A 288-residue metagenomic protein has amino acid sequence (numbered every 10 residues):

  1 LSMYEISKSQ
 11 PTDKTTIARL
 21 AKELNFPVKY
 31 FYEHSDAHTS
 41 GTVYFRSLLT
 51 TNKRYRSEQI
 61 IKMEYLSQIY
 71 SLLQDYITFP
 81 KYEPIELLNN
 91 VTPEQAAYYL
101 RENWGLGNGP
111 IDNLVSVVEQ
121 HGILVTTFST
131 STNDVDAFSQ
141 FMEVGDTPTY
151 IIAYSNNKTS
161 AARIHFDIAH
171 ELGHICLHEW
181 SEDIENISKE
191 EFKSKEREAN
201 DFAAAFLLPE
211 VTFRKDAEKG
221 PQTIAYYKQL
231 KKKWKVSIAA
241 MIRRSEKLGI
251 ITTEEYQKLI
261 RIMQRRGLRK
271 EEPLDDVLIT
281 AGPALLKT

Functional and structural regions predicted by a protein language model:
L1-T288: Active-site hotspot residues in diverse enzymes, especially metal/ion-binding acidic/histidine motifs
